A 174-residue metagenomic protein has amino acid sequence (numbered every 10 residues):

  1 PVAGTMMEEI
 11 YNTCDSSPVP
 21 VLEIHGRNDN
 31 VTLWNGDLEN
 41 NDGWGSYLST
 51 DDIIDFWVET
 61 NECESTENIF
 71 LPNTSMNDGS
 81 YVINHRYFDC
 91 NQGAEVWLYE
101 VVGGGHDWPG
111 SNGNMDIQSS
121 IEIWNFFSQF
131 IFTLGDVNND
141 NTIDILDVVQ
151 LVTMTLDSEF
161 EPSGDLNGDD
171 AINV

Functional and structural regions predicted by a protein language model:
P1-F132: Flexible, surface-exposed loop/gating regions in the mature catalytic domains of secreted/periplasmic hydrolases
C14-S16, N91, D136, D144 (+1 more regions): Generic structural signal for beta-strand residues in well-ordered domains
T32, D136-V137, L166: Short clusters of hydrophobic/aromatic residues that line enzyme substrate/ligand-binding pockets
D42-G45, M115, D140, G164 (+1 more regions): Pocket-edge positions in alpha/beta enzyme catalytic cores
S65-N68, E159-S163: Secondary-structure transition/capping residues
F127-N139, E159-P162: Low-complexity, Pro/Thr/Ser/Gly/Ala-rich linker/spacer regions in secreted, extracellular modular proteins
N139-F160, N167-V174: Alpha-helical segments with a strong preference for the paired helices of cellulosomal dockerin domains
